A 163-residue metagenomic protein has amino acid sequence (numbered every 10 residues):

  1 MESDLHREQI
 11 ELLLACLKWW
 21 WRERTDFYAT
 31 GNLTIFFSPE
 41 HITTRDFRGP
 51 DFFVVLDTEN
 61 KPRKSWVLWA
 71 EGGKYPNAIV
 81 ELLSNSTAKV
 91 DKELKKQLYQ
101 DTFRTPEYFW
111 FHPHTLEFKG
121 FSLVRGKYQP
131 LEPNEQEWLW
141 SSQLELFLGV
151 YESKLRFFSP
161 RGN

Functional and structural regions predicted by a protein language model:
M1-E2, R7, A15-W19, F37-P50 (+3 more regions): C-terminal interaction segment
E23-S38: A short acidic/basic microdomain associated with nuclease active sites
Y28-T30, F109-H112: A structural signal for short, well-ordered beta-strand segments and their strand-loop junctions that often border
A29, F52-V54: Generic preference for hydrophobic
P106: Short acidic/polar active-site loop segments enriched in Thr and Asp
